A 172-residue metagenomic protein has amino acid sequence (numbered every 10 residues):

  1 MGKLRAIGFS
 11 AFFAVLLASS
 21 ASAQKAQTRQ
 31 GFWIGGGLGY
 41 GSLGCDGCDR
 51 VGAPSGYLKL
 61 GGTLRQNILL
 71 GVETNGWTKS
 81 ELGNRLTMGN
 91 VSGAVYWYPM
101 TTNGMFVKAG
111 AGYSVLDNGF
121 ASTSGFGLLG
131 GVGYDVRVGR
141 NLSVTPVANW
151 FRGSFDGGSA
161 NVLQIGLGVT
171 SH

Functional and structural regions predicted by a protein language model:
M1-R29: Cleavable N-terminal export/targeting peptides
A26-S42: Transmembrane beta-strand segments of Gram-negative outer membrane beta-barrel proteins
Q27, G61-T63, Y96-M100, S114 (+2 more regions): Structural signature of outer-membrane beta-barrel channels/translocons
Q30-F32, R50-G56, R85-V91, S122-L128 (+1 more regions): Residues that define the transmembrane beta-barrel architecture of outer-membrane proteins
W33, G130, V136, S159-H172: Outer-membrane beta-barrel "beta-signal"
I34-L38, L70-V72, G93-V95, V107-A111 (+3 more regions): Membrane-embedded beta-strand positions of outer-membrane beta-barrel proteins
L38-G44, T74-S80, A111-D117, V136 (+2 more regions): Transmembrane beta-strands of outer-membrane beta-barrel pores
Q66-V72, T102-V107, V138-V144: Repeated loop/turn-to-beta-strand initiation elements of outer-membrane beta-barrel proteins
